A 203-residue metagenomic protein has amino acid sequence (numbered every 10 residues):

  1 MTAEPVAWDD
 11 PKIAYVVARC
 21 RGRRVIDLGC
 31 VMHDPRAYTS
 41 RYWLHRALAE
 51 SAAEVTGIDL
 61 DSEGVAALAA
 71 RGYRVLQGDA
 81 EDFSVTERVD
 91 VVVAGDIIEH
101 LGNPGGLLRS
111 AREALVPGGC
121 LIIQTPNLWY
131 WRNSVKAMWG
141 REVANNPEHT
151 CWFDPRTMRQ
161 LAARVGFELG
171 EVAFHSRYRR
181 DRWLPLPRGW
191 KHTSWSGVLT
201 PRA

Functional and structural regions predicted by a protein language model:
T2-V6, D10, Y38, A67 (+2 more regions): S-adenosyl-L-methionine-dependent methyltransferase catalytic module, highlighting the catalytic core
V16, L48, A111: Class I S-adenosylmethionine-dependent transferase superfamily signal
R23-S40: Conserved class I S-adenosyl-L-methionine
E54-D59: Conserved SAM-binding motif I beta-strand of class I
D61-E63: Conserved SAM/SAH-binding beta-strand->alpha-helix loop
R71-D82: Conserved SAM-binding strand-loop segment of SAM-dependent methyltransferases
E81-V92: A short acidic, Gly/Pro-enriched loop at the edge of an enzyme's catalytic core that lines a small-molecule cofactor
V91-N103: A short SAM/SAH-binding and catalytic strip from SAM-dependent methyltransferases
